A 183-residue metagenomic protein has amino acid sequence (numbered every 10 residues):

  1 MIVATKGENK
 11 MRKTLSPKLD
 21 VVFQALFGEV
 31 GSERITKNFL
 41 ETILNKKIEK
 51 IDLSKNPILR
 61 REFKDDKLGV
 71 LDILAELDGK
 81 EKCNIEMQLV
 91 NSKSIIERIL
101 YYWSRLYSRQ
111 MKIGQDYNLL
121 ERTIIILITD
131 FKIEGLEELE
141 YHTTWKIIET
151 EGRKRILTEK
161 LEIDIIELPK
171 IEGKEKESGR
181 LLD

Functional and structural regions predicted by a protein language model:
M1-D183: Elongated, amphipathic alpha-helical interaction scaffolds
